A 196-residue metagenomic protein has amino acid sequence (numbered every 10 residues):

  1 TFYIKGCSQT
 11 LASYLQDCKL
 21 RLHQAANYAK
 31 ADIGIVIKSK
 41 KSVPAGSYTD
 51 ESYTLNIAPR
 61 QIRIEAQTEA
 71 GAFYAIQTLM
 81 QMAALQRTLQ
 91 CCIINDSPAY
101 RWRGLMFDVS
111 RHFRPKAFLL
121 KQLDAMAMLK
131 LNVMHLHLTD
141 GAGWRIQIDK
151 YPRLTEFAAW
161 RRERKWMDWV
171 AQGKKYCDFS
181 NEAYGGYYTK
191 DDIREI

Functional and structural regions predicted by a protein language model:
T1-W102: Contiguous, structured surface segment used for ligand recognition
L11-Y14, C18, A72-A75, P115-Q122 (+2 more regions): Stable alpha-helical elements in mature extracytoplasmic
Q61, G104, L131-V133: Extracellular structured ligand-interaction cores
A66, R103-K116, K174-K190: The substrate-binding groove and active-site-proximal loops of carbohydrate-active enzymes, especially glycoside
L79, M126, A158-R161: Alpha-helix boundary/capping residues
D108-G141, I148, T189-K190: A conserved hydrophobic secondary-structure block that centers on an alpha-helix together with its immediately flanking
A142-I196: Aromatic- and acidic-residue-enriched carbohydrate-binding clefts of CAZyme catalytic domains
